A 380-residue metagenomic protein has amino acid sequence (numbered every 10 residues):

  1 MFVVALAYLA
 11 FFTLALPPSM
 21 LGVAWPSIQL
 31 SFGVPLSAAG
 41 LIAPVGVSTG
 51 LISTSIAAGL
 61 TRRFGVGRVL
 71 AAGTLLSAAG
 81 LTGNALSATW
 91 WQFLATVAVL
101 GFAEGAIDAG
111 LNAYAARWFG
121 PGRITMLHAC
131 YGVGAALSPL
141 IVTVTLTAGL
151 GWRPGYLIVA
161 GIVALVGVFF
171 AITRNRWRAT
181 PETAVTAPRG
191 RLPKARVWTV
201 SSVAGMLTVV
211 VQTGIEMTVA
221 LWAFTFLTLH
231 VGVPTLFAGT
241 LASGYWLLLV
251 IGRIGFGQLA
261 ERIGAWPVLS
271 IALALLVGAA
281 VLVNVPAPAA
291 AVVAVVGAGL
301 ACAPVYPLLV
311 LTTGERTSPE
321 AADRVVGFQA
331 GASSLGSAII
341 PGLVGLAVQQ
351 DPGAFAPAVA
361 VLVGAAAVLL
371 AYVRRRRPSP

Functional and structural regions predicted by a protein language model:
L21-G22, V200-I251: Extracytoplasmic gate region of multi-pass secondary transporters
G33, G65, L86-W91, G232 (+2 more regions): Helix-breaking motifs and short loop linkers at transmembrane-helix boundaries and internal kinks in secondary membrane
L51-W91: Conserved MFS/SLC helix-loop-helix module at the cytosolic interface between two early adjacent transmembrane helices
S53-V66, G252-G264, V348: Helix-to-loop junctions at the C-terminal end of transmembrane segments in multipass secondary transporters
T96-G132: Cytoplasmic helix-loop-helix junction between adjacent transmembrane helices in 12-TM secondary transporters
L127-R178: Helix-loop-helix hairpin linking two adjacent transmembrane segments in secondary transporters
I263-L309: C-terminal transmembrane helical hairpin of 12-TM major facilitator-type secondary transporters
P319-G353, V359: A late C-terminal transmembrane helix in Major Facilitator Superfamily
